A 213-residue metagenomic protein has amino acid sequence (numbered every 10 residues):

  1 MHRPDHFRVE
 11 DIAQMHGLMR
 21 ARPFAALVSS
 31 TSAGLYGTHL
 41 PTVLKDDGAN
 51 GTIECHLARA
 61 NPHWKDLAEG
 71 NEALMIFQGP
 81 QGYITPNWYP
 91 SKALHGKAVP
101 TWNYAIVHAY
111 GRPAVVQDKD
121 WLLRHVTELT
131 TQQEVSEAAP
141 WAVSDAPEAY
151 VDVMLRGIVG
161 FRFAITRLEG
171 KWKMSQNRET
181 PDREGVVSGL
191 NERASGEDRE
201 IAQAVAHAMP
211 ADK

Functional and structural regions predicted by a protein language model:
M1-K213: Binding-site signature for planar aromatic cofactors or substrates
